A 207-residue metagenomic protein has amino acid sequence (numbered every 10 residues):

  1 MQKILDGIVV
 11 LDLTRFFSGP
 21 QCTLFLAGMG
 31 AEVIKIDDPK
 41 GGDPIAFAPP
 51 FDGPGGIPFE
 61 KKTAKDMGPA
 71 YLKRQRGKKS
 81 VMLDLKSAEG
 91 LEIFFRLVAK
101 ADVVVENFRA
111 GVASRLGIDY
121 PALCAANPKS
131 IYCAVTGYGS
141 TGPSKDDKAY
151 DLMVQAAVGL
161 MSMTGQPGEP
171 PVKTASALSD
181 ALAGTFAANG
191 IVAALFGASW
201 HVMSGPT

Functional and structural regions predicted by a protein language model:
M1-G190, A194: N-terminal helix-loop segment corresponding to the beta1-alpha1 unit of nucleotide/adenylate-binding folds
V192-T207: Transmembrane helical cores of multi-pass ion-transport proteins
